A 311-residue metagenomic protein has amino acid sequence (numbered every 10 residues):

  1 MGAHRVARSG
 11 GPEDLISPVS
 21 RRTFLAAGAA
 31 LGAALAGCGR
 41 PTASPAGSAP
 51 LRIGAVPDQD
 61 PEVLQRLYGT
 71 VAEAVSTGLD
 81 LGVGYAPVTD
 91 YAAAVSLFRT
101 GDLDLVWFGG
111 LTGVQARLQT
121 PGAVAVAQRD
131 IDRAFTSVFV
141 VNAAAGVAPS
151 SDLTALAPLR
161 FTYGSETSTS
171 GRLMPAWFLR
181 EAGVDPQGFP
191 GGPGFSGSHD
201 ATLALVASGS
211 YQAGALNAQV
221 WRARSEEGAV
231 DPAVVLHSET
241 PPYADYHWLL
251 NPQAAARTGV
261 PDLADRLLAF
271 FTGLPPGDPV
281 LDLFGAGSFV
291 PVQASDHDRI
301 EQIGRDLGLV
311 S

Functional and structural regions predicted by a protein language model:
M1-V19, A30-A33: N-terminal secretory signal peptides
G39-P41: Bacterial signal peptide processing site
R52-I53, L64-Q65, E73, S96 (+8 more regions): Extracytoplasmic/periplasmic mature domains of Sec-exported, cell-envelope-associated bacterial proteins
I53-A74, G78, V88, L111 (+4 more regions): Bilobed "Venus flytrap"/periplasmic-binding protein-like clamshell domains and structurally analogous long
G54-P57, R129-F139, A229-F271, D282-D296 (+1 more regions): Periplasmic-binding protein-like
G82, R160-E181, R266-S311: Ligand-binding clefts/hinges and TM-proximal coupling segments of bilobed small-molecule sensing domains
V95-A155: Acidic, polar ligand-binding/catalytic clefts
W107-T120, R180-E181, A207-S208, Q212-P232: A ligand-binding cleft/hinge motif common to bilobed small-molecule-binding domains
